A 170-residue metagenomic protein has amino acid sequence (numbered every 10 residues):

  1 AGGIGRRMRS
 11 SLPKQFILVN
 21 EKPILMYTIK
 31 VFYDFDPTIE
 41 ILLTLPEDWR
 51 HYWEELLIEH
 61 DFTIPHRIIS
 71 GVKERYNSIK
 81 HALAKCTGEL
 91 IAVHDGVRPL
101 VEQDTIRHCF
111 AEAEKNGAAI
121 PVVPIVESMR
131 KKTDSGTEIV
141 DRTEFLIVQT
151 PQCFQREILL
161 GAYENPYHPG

Functional and structural regions predicted by a protein language model:
A1-R50: N-terminal glycine-rich phosphate-binding loop and ensuing alpha1 helix
L25, A82, H94-D95, P124 (+1 more regions): Residue-level signal for inorganic ion chemistry
M26, V72, Y76-K80, Q103: Glycine-rich phosphate-binding loop at the start of an alpha helix
H51-L56: Acidic helix N-cap motif at the loop->helix transition within catalytic regions of sugar-transfer enzymes
I58-K73: Conserved donor nucleotide-binding strand/loop of the catalytic core
N77-L90: Active-site nucleotide-sugar/metal-binding loop of Leloir-type enzymes
G88-R98: Short beta-strand-to-loop acidic/aromatic patch adjacent to the donor-nucleotide binding site
L100-G170: Conserved core of the sugar-phosphate nucleotidyltransferase
